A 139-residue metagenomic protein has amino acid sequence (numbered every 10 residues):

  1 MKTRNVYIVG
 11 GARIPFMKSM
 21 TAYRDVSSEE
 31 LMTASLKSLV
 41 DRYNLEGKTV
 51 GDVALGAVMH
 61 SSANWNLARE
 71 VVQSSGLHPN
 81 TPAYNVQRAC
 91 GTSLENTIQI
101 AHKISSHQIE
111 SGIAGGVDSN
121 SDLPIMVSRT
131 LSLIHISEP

Functional and structural regions predicted by a protein language model:
M1-K2, R42-Y43, A101: Terminal domain-initiation and capping elements
M1-M17: N-terminal amphipathic/basic leader segments beginning at the initiator methionine
I14-K37, D41, M59-H60, Y84-I98 (+2 more regions): Active-site pocket-shaping loop/turn-to-helix segments
T49-G56: Short glycine-rich phosphate-binding loop at a beta-alpha junction
A57-S111: Conserved catalytic cysteine-centered active-site region of acyl-thioester-dependent Claisen-condensing enzymes
I98-L131: Hydrophobic alpha-helical hairpins/lids featuring a short glycine-rich hinge
S132-P139: Residue-level detector of conserved catalytic or cofactor/ligand-binding positions in enzyme active sites
